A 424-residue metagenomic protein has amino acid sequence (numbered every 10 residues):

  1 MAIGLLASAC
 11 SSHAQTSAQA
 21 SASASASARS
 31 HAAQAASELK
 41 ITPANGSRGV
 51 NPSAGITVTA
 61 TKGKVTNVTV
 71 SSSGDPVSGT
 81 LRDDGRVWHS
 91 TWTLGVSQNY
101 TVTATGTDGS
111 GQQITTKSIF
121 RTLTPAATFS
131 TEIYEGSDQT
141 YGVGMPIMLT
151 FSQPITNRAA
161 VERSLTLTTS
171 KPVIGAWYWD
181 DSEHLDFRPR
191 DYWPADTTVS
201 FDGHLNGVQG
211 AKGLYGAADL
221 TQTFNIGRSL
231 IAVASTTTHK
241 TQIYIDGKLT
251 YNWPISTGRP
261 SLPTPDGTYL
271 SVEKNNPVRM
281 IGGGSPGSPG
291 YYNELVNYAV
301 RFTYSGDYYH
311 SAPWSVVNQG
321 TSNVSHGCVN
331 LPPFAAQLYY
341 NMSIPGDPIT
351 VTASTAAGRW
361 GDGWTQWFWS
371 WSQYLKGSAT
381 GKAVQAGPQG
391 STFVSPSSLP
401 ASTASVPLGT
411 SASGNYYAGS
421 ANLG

Functional and structural regions predicted by a protein language model:
M1-A7, S11-R228: Acidic, low-complexity Ser/Thr/Gly/Pro-rich repeat segments typical of extracellular/periplasmic and surface-exposed
K40, T57-T59, T69, T101 (+7 more regions): Soluble periplasmic/extracytoplasmic beta-strand elements of cell-envelope proteins
P43, K62, W92, P189 (+4 more regions): Pocket-edge structural micro-motifs
T57, T101-T103, K117, M148 (+8 more regions): Extracytoplasmic/secreted envelope proteins and their assembly/folding machinery, especially bacterial periplasmic
G106-D108, L205-G207, G247, P277 (+1 more regions): Short, charged beta-turn/beta-strand-edge "cap" motif at the junction between a beta-strand and an adjacent loop
V143, P263-D266, N275, G282-G424: Exported/periplasmic cell-wall-interacting domains
L185, V233-T236, N330-A335: Short, glycine/acidic-rich beta->alpha junctions
G213-V317: Gly/Pro-biased beta-strand-loop elements
